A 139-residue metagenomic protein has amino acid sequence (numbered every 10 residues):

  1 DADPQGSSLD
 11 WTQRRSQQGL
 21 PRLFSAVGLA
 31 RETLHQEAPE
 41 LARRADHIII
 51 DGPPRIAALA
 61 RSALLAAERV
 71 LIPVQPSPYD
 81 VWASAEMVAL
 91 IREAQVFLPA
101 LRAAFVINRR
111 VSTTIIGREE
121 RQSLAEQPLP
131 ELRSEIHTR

Functional and structural regions predicted by a protein language model:
A2-I50, P54, A58-R61, F97: P-loop/Walker-type NTP enzyme "switch/lid" segment
D3-G6, S77-P78, R110-T113: Conserved nucleotide-binding/hydrolysis micro-motifs of P-loop NTPases
D10, D80-W82, S112-R118: Switch/connector loops and helix/strand junctions flanking conserved nucleotide-binding motifs in nucleotide-processing
I50, I72, F105-I107: Structural beta-sheet core signal
A57-P78: Inter-motif core of Ras-like GTPase G domains
W82-A100: Conserved C-terminal guanine-recognition region of P-loop GTPase G domains, centered on the G4
R109-T113, R121-R139: Beta-strand-loop-alpha "switch" segments that mediate conformational coupling across diverse proteins
